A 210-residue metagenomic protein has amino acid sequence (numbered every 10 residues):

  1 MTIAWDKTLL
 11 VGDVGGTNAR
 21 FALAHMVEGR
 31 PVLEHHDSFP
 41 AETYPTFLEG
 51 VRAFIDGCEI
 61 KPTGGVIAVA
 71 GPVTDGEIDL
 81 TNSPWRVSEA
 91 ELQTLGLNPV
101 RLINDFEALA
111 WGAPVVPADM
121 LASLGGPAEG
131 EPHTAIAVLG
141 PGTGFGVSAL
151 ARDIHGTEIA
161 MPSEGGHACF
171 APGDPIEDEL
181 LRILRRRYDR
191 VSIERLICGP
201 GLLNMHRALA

Functional and structural regions predicted by a protein language model:
T2-A53, M161-G166: Short glycine-rich, Thr/Ser-proximal phosphate-binding strand/loop in the N-terminal lobe of ATP-dependent enzymes
A4, C58-K61, E129-H133: Glycine-rich phosphate-binding loop signature in dinucleotide/nucleotide-binding domains
D6-K7, L97-N98, P132-I136: Short coil/turn connectors at secondary-structure junctions
D13, D105, G142: Active-site glycine-centered loops adjacent to acidic/histidine catalytic or metal-binding residues that shape
T17, A70-V73, G142-G144: Short glycine-rich anion-binding loops that position phosphate/pyrophosphate groups of nucleotides and phosphorylated
M26-R30, N82-R86, V116-L124, R152-M161: A glycine- and small-aliphatic-rich helix-loop capping segment at beta-alpha/alpha-beta transitions that lines
G57-I103, E107-M120, V138: Short beta-strand-loop/turn "lid" adjacent to the catalytic site in phosphate-handling enzymes
A128-A137, F145-A210: Glycine/GP-enriched mid-protein hinge/lid loop-to-helix segment characteristic of carbohydrate kinases
